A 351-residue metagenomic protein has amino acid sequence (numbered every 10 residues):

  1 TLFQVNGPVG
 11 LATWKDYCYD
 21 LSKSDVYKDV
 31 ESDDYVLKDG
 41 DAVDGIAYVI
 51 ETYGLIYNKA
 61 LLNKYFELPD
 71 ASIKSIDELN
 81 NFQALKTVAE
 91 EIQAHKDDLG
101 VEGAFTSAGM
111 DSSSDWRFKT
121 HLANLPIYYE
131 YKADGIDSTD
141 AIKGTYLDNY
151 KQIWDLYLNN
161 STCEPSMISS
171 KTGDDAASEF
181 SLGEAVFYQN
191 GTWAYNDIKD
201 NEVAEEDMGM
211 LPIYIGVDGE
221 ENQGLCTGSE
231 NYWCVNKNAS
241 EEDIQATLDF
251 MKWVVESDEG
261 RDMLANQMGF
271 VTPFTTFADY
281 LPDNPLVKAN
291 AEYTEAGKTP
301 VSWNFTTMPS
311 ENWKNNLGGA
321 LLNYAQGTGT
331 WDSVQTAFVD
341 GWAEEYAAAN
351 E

Functional and structural regions predicted by a protein language model:
T1-G10, K23-V26, V217-E220, E242 (+4 more regions): Conserved N-terminal structural module of periplasmic/extracytoplasmic solute-binding proteins
F3-N63, R117, D207-I213: Hinge/lid segment of periplasmic solute-binding proteins
S22-D33, K74-N80, G109, I127-Q152 (+3 more regions): Short, solvent-exposed loop/beta-turn-alpha elements that line the ligand-binding surface or hinge of extracytoplasmic
G40-Y48, Y53, Q83-T139, A185: Extracytoplasmic/periplasmic solute-binding protein
L79-A84, M167-L182: Short helix-initiation/N-cap motifs at beta->coil->alpha
T87-E90, A133-K171: Glycine-centered hinge/linker elements that transmit conformational signals in sensory and ligand-binding systems
N201-G269: Extracytoplasmic/periplasmic substrate-recognition and gating elements
D258-D262, T272-L281, T294-E351: Conserved C-terminal helix/tail region of periplasmic/extracytoplasmic solute-binding proteins
